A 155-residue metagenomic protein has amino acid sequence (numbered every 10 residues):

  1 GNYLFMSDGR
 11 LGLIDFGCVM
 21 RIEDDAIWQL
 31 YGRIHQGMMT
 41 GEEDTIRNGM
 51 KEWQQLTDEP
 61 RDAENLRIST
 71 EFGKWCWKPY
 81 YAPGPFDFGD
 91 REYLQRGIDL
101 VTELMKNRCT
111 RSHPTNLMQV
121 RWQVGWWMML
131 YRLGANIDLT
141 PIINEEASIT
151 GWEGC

Functional and structural regions predicted by a protein language model:
G1, M6-C155: Helix-rich C-lobe and terminal helical cap/extension of kinase-like folds
